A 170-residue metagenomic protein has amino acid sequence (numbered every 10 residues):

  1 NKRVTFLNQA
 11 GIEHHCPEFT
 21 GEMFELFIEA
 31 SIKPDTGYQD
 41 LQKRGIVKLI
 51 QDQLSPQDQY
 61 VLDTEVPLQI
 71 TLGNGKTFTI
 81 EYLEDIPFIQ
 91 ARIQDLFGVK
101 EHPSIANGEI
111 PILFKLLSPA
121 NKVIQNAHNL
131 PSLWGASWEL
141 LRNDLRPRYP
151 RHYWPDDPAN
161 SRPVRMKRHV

Functional and structural regions predicted by a protein language model:
N1-Q69, E109-V170: Acidic, serine/threonine- and proline-rich low-complexity intrinsically disordered segments
L62-I93: Amphipathic alpha-helical packing elements
Y82-I112, L116: Short, surface-exposed, low-complexity cationic segments
